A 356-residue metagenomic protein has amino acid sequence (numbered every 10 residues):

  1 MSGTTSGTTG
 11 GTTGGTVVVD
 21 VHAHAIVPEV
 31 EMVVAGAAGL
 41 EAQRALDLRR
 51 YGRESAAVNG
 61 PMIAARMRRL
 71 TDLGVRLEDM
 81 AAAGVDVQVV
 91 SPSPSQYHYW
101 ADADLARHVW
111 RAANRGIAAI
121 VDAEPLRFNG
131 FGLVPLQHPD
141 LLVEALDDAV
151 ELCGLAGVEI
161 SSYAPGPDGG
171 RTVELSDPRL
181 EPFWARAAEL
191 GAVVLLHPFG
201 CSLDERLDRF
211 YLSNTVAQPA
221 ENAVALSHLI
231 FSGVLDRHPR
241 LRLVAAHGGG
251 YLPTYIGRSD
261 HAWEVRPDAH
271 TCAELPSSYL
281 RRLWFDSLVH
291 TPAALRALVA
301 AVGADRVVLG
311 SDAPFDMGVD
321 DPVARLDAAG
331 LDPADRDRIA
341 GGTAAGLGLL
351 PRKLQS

Functional and structural regions predicted by a protein language model:
S2-V21, P28-V87, R115-A123, E144 (+6 more regions): Mid-to-C-terminal alpha-helical segments outside catalytic/metal-binding sites
V19-V21, Q88-V90, N129-G132, V158-I160 (+4 more regions): Hydrophobic faces of well-ordered beta-strands that scaffold small-molecule active sites in alpha/beta enzyme cores
H24, Y163, F199-G200, G249 (+2 more regions): Catalytic metal-binding/acid-base residues of hydrolase active sites
H24-L70, S202-A220, S259-L280: Active-site gating loops and adjacent loop-to-helix segments of metal-dependent hydrolytic enzymes
D86-A225: Active-site gating/metal-coordination segments in enzymes
L155, E189, R240, G303-A304: Active-site acidic short loop of glycosyltransferases
A223-A225, V265-D268, S287-T291: A general structural motif
I230-S278: Aromatic-lined glycan-binding groove of carbohydrate-active enzymes
